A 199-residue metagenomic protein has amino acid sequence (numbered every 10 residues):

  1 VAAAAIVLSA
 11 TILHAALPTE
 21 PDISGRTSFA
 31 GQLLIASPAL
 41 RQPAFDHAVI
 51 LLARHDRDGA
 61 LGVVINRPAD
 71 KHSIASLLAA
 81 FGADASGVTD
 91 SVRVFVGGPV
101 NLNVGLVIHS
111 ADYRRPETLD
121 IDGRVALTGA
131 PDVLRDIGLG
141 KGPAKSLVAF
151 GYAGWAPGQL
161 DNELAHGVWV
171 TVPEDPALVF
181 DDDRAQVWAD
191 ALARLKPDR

Functional and structural regions predicted by a protein language model:
A2-H14: Bacterial N-terminal signal peptides
L13-R199: A short aromatic-anchored loop/beta-hairpin motif
